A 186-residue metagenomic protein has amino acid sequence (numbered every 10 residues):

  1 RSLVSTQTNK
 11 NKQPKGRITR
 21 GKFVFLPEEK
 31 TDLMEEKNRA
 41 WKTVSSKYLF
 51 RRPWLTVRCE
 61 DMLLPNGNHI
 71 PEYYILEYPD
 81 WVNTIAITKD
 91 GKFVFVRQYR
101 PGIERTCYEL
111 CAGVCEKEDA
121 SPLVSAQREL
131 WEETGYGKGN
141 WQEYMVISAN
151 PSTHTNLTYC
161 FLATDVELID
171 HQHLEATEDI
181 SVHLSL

Functional and structural regions predicted by a protein language model:
V4, V24, E28-D32: Acidic, Ala/Val/Gly-enriched low-complexity intrinsically disordered segments
Q13-P14, F23: Cationic, low-complexity basic patches in intrinsically disordered or flexible, solvent-exposed regions
D32-R51: Extreme N-terminal tail/first-helix region
N38-A40, Y73-Y78, N83-R128, L174-A176: Conserved Nudix-box catalytic region and its N-terminal flanking loop in Nudix hydrolases and closely related
S45-N83, K89: Acidic, metal-coordinating catalytic segment for phosphate/diphosphate chemistry, firing primarily on the Nudix
R58-N66, N150-D170, H183: Active-site-adjacent beta-strand/loop module that shapes the phosphate/pyrophosphate-binding cleft
G137-Y144: A short coil-to-beta-strand element that immediately follows conserved catalytic motifs
E175-L186: NUDIX/MutT-family hydrolases
